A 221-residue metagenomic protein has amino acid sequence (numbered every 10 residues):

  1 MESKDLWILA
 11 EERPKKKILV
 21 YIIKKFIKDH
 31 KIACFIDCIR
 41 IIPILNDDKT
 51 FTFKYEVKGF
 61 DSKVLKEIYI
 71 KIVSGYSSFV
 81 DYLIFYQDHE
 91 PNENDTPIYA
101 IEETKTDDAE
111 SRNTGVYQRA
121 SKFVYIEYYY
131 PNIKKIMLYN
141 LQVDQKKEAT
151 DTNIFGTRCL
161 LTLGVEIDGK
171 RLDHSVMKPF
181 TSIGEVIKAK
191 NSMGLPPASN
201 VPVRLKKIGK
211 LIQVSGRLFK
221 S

Functional and structural regions predicted by a protein language model:
M1-D61, P197-S221: Interdomain/boundary linker segments immediately adjacent to catalytic/signaling cores
E2-I8, I32-F35, P97-A100, P131-V143 (+1 more regions): Hydrophobic beta-strand segments of well-ordered beta-sheets in folded domains
I18-D29, E148-D168: Short, aromatic/basic amphipathic alpha-helical patches
F35-E93: Active-site metal-binding core of divalent-cation-utilizing nuclease and nuclease-like domains
Y82-I84, P97-T106, F123: Conserved catalytic cores of phosphodiester-cleaving nucleases, focusing on short active-site segments
D108-R119, K147-E148: Active-site-adjacent loop/helix micro-motif of nuclease/hydrolase catalytic cores
E127-R158: Nucleic-acid nuclease catalytic cores
G156-S221: Non-catalytic C-terminal interaction segments of nucleic acid-processing enzymes
